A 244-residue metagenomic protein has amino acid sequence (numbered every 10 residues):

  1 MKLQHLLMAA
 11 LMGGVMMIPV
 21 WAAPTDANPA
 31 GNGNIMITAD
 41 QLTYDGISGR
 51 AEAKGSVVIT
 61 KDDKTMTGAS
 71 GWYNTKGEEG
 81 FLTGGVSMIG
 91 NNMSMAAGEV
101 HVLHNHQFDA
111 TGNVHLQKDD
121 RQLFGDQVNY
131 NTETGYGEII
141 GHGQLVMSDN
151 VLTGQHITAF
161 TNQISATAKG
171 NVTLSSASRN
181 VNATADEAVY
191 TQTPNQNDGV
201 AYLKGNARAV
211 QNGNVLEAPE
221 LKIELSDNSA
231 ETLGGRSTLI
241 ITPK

Functional and structural regions predicted by a protein language model:
M1-K244: Mature-chain termini and adjacent capping regions
